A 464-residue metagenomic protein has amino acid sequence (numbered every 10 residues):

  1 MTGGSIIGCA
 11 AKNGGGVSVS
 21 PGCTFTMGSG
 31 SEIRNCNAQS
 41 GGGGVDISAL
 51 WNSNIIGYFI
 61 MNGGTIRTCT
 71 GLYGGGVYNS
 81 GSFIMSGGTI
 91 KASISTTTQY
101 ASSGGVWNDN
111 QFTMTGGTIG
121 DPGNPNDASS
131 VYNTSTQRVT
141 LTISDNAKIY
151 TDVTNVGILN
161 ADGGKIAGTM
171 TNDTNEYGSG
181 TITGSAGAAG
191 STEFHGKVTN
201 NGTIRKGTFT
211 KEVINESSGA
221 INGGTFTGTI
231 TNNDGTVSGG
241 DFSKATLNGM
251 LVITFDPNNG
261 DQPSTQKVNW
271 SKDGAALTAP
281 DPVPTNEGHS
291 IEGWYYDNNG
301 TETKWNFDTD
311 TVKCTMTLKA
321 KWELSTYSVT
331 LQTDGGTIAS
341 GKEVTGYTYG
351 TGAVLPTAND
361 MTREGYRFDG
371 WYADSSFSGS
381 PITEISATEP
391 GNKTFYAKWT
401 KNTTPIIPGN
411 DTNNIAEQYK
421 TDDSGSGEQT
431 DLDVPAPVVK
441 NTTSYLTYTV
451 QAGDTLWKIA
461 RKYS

Functional and structural regions predicted by a protein language model:
M1-A10, V17-N37, V45-T70, V77-S95 (+9 more regions): Surface-exposed loop/turn motifs in large extracellular/passenger domains
C9, C36, C69, S93 (+3 more regions): Short gly/acidic/polar-rich coil/turn motifs that serve as flexible hinges in modular proteins
K12-G15, C36, S40, L72-G75 (+12 more regions): Short, tandemly repeated low-complexity microdomains enriched for cysteine and small residues
N13, P21, G41, I55 (+7 more regions): Exposed loop/turn and edge beta-strand positions of beta-sandwich/beta-sheet ligand-binding modules
V19, I47, N108, W270 (+2 more regions): Conserved strand-loop elements at the edges of beta-sheets that form or border functional pockets
D241-S243, N402-T442: Ser/Thr/Gly/Pro-rich low-complexity, disordered linker/stalk segments of secreted and cell-surface proteins
L247-I407: Secondary-structure capping and domain/repeat boundary segments
P435-S464: Primarily a LysM-type cell-wall glycan-binding module
